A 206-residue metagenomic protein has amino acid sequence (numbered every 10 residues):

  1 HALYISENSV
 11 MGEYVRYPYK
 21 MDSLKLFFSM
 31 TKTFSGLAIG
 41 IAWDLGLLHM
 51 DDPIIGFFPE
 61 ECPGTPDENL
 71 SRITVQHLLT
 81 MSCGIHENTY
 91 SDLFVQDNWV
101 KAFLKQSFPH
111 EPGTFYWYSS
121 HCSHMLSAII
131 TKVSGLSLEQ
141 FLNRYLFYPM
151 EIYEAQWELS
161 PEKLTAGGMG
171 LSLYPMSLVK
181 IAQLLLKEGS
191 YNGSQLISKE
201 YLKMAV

Functional and structural regions predicted by a protein language model:
H1-Y19: A short, well-structured edge-of-sheet supersecondary motif
N8, K25-D51, L78, L126-I130 (+1 more regions): Active-site SXXK
K20, Q106-P112, C122-H124, S160-G167: Flexible glycine/proline-enriched surface loops and loop-helix/loop-strand junctions
L24-K25, P63-P66, T89, E111-F115 (+2 more regions): Second-shell loop/turn segments in exported
M30-G36, R72, S119-S123, L171 (+1 more regions): Short alpha-helical patches at coil-to-helix transitions and adjacent helical residues in well-structured domains
G40, I55, Q76-L79, L104 (+6 more regions): Non-transmembrane alpha-helical segments in soluble domains of secreted/periplasmic/extracellular proteins
L45-C83, K105, V133-L173: Active-site helix/loop module of the DD-peptidase/beta-lactamase fold, centered on the serine-lysine SxxK catalytic
Q140, A155-V206: Penicillin-binding protein/beta-lactamase superfamily catalytic region
